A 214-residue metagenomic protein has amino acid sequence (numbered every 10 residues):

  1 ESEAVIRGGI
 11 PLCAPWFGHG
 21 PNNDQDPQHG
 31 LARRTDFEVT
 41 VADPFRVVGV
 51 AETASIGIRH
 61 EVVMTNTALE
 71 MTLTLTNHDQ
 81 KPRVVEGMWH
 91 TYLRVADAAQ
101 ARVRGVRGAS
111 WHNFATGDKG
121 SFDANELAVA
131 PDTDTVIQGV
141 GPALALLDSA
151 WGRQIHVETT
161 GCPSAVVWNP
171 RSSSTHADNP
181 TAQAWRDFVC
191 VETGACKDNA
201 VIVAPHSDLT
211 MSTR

Functional and structural regions predicted by a protein language model:
E1-D26: Acidic-aromatic substrate-binding/catalytic surfaces of carbohydrate-active enzymes
I6-L12, R33-T35, F45, I56-I58 (+8 more regions): A generic structural signal for short beta-strands and their flanking turns/coil linkers
A14, V41, M64, L75 (+5 more regions): Hydrophobic side chains in beta-strands
D24-N66: Extended, loop-rich substrate-binding clefts of extracytoplasmic carbohydrate-active enzymes
V39, L73, H206: Divalent metal-coordination and catalytic microenvironments
R46-A54, D134-R214: Beta-strand-rich recognition/accessory modules
V50-T91, V95: Acidic, contiguous internal or C-terminal segments within carbohydrate-active enzymes that form a structured patch used
P82-V84, Y92-S164: Active-site/ligand-binding surface loops and adjacent short beta/alpha elements that line catalytic pockets across
